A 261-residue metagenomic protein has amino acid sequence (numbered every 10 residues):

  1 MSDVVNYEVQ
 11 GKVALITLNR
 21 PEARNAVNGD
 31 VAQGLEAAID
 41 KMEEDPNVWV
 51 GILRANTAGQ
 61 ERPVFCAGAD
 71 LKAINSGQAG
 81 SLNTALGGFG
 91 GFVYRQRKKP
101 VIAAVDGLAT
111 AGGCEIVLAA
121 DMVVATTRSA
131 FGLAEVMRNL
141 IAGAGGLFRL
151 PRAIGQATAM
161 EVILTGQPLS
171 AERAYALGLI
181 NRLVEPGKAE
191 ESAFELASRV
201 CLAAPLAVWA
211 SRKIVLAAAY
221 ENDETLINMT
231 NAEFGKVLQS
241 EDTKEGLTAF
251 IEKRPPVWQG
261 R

Functional and structural regions predicted by a protein language model:
M1-A14, A55-N56, Q60-R62, G166-E172 (+3 more regions): C-terminal alpha-helix plus adjacent terminal tail
M1-P63: Conserved CoA-thioester-binding segment of acyl-CoA-metabolizing enzymes
I16, R20, G34-L35, L53 (+6 more regions): Terminal peptide-recognition signature
A23, N47, A55-Q96, A109 (+2 more regions): Glycine- (often His-adjacent) and acidic-residue-rich active-site loop that binds/positions the CoA thioester
A26-G29, A67, S76, L164 (+3 more regions): Phosphate-coordinating loops and pocket residues in cytosolic domains that bind phosphorylated ligands
V31-G34, I116, A189, T230: Hydrophobic alpha-helical membrane-association signature
K72-N75, P151, I163, A197 (+1 more regions): Conserved protein kinase catalytic domain
F92-L206, Q239-S240, K244-T248, R254 (+1 more regions): Crotonase-fold acyl-CoA enzyme core
